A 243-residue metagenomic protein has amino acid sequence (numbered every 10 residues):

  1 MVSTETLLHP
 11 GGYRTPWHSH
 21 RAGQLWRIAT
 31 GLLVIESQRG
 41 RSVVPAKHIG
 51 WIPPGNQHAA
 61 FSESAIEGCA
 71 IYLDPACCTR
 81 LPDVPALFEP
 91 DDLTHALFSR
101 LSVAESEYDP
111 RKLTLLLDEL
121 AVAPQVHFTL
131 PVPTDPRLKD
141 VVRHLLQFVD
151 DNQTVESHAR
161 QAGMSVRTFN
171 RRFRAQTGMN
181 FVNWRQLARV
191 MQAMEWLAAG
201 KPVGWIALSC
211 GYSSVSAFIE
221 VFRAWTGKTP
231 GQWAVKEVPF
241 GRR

Functional and structural regions predicted by a protein language model:
M1-L87: N-terminal regulatory/effector-sensing and dimerization cores that precede helix-turn-helix DNA-binding domains
K47, F169, F173, A217-F218 (+1 more regions): Short hydrophobic/aromatic patch on the recognition helix
C78-L146: Amphipathic alpha-helical segments enriched in hydrophobic/aromatic residues interleaved with Lys/Arg
L101-E105, E119-V126, D140-S157, F173 (+4 more regions): Basic, amphipathic alpha-helical hairpins
F128-R137, R171, T177-Q186: Short, Lys/Arg-enriched anionic-surface-contact patches
N152, E156, A175-I219, V235-R243: Terminal helix-turn-helix DNA-binding modules in bacterial transcription factors
A159-G163: Helix-turn-helix
